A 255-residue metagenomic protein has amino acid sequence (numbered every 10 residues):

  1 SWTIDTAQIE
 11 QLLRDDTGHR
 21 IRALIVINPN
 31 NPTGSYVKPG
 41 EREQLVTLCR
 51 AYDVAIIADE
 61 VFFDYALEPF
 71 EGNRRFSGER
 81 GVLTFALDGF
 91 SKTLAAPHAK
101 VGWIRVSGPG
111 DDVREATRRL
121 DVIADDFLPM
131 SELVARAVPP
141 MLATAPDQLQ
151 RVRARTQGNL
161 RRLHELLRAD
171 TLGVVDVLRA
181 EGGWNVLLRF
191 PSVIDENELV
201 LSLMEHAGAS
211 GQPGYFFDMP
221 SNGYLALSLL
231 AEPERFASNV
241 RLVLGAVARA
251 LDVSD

Functional and structural regions predicted by a protein language model:
W2-E71: Active-site phosphate-binding strand-loop segment of PLP-dependent enzymes
E10, R14-D15, S202-G211, F217-D255: PLP-dependent enzyme catalytic core of the Aspartate aminotransferase-like
C49, S77, L167, L203-M204: A generic structural signal for well-ordered alpha-helical segments
A51-Y52, R80, A207, A250: Helix C-cap/helix->beta junction micro-motif
G78-Q157, D252: Conserved core segment of the aminotransferase class I/II
R105, L187-R189, S228-L230: Short hydrophobic/aromatic beta-strand micro-patches that form the beta-sheet surface supporting nucleotide- or nucleic
P139, A154-H164, V175-F190, S221: Conserved glycine-rich beta-strand-loop-beta hairpin in the small C-terminal domain of fold type I
G173-V177, S210-Y215: A short linear hydrophobic-aromatic micro-motif
